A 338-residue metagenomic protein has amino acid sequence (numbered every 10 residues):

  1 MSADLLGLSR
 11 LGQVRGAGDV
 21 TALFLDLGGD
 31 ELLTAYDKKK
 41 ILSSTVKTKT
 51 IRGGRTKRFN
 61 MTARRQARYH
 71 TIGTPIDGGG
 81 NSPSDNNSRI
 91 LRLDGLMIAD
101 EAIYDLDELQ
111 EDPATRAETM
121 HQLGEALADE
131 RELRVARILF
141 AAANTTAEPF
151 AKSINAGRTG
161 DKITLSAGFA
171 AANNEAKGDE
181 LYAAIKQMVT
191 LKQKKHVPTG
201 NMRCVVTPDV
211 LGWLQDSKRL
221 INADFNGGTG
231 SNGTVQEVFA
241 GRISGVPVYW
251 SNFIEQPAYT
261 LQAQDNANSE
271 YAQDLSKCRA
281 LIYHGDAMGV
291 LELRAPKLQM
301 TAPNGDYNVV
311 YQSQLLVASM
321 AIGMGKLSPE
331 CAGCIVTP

Functional and structural regions predicted by a protein language model:
S2-S43, I51-R52, N60-Q66, I90-R92 (+2 more regions): Sequence/fold signature of self-assembling virion shell proteins
G53-N87: N-terminal low-complexity, intrinsically disordered segments
T56, T199-M202, S313: Short, surface-exposed beta-edge/turn micro-motifs
G73-D129: Long, hydrophobic/aromatic-enriched structural stretches that serve as scaffold segments
L96-D105, V205-V210, D216, I282-H284 (+1 more regions): Helix N-cap / beta->alpha transition motif
L106-T190, V336-T337: Alpha-helical scaffold segments that mediate packing/assembly in large oligomeric complexes
G168, E175-R219, A223: Hydrophobic, aromatic-enriched interface-forming segments
